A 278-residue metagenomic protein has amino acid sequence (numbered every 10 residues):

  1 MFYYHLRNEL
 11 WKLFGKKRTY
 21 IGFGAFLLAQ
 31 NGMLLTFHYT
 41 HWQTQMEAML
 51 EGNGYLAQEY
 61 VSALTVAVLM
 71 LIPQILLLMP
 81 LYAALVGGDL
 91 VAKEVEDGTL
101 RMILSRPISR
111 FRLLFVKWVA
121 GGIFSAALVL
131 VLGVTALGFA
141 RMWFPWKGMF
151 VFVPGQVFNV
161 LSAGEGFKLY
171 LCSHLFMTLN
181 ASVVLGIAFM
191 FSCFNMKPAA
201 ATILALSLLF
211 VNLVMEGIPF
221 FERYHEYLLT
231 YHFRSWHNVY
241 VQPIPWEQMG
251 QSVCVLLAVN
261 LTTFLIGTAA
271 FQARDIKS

Functional and structural regions predicted by a protein language model:
M1-L27: Aromatic- and glycine-rich beta-strand/loop motifs that create alpha-glucan
L13, F194, V255-S278: Junction motif at the cytosolic side of a transmembrane helix
L27-D89, F115-V183, R234-V259: Secretory targeting signals
G32-W42, F167, N195-T230: Transmembrane helix segments
A83-G87, L100, T135, I187 (+4 more regions): Hydrophobic/aromatic residues in alpha-helical transmembrane segments
A84-M102, I276: Transmembrane helix boundary and interhelical loop/hinge segments in multi-pass membrane proteins
F111-L114, F271: Alpha-helix N-cap/helix-start motif at helix boundaries, enriched for small hydrophobics
